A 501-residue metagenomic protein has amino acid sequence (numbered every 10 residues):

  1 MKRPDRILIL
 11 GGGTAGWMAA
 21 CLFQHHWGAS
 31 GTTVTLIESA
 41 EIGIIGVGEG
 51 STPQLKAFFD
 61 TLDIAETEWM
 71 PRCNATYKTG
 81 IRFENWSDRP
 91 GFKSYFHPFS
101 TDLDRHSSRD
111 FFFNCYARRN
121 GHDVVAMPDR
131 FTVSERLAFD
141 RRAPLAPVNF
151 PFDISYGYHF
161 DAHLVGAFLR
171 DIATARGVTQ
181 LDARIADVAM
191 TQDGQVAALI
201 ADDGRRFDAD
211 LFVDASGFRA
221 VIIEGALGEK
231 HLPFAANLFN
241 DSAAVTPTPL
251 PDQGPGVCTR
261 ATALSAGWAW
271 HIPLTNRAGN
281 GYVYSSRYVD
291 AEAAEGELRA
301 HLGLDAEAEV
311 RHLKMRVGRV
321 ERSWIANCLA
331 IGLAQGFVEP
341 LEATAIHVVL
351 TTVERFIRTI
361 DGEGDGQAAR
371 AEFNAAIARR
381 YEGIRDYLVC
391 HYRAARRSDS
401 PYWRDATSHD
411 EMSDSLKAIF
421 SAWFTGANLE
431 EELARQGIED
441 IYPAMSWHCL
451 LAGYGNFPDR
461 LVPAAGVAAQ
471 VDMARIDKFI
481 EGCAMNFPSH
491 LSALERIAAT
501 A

Functional and structural regions predicted by a protein language model:
K2-G13: Beta1/beta-strand and adjacent pyrophosphate-binding region of the FAD-binding site in flavoprotein oxidoreductases
G16: N-terminal Rossmann-fold NAD(P) dinucleotide-binding loop
Q24-V47: Glycine-rich FAD pyrophosphate-binding loop
G43, V47-S134: Dinucleotide-binding Rossmann-like beta1-alpha1 core, especially the glycine-rich loop that anchors the ADP
P147-A294, V353: Predominantly flavin-linked oxidoreductase catalytic cores and closely associated redox partners
L264-M315, A334-V348, T359-G362, G366: Conserved FAD/dinucleotide-binding core of flavoprotein oxidoreductases
G318-G383: Conserved mid-domain beta->alpha element of the FAD-binding
R358-A501: Long, low-complexity C-terminal extensions of enzymes
